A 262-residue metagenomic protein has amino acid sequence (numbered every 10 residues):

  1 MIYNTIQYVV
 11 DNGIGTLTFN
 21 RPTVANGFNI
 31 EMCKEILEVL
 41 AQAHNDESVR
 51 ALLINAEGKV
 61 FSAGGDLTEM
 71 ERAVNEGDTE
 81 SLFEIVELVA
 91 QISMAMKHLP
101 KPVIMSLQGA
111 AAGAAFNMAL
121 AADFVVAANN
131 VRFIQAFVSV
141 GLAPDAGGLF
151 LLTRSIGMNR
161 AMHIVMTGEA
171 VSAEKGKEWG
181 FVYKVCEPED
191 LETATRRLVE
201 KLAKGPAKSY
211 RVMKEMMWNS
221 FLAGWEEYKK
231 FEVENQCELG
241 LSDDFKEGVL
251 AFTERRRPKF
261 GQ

Functional and structural regions predicted by a protein language model:
M1-E57, M94: Conserved CoA-thioester-binding segment of acyl-CoA-metabolizing enzymes
I2-Y3, L250-Q262: Terminal low-complexity tails and localization/encapsulation signals of metabolic enzymes
L17, R21, I36, I54 (+7 more regions): Terminal peptide-recognition signature
T23, E31-M32, D66-E71, M118-A121 (+2 more regions): Short, glycine/charged-enriched secondary-structure capping and boundary segments
M32-I36, I85-L88, M118, L191 (+1 more regions): Hydrophobic alpha-helical membrane-association signature
A56-M94, A111, S220, G224: Glycine- (often His-adjacent) and acidic-residue-rich active-site loop that binds/positions the CoA thioester
M94-Y210, E234-C237, L241-S242, E247-L250 (+1 more regions): Crotonase-fold acyl-CoA enzyme core
